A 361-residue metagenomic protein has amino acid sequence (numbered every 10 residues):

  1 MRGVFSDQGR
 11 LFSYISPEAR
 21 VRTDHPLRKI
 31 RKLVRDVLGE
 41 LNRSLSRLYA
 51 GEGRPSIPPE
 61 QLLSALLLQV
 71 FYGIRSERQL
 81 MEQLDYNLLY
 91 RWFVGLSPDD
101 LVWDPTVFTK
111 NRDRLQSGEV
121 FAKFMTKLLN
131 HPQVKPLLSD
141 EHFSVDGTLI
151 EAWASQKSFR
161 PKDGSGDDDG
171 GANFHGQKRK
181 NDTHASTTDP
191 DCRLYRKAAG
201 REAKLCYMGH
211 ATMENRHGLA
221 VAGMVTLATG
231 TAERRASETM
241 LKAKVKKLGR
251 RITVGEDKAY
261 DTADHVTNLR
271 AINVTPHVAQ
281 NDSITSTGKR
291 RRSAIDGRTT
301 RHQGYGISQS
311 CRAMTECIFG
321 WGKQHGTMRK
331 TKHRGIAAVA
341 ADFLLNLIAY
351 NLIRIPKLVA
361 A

Functional and structural regions predicted by a protein language model:
M1-D36, I355-A361: Charged, often Cys/His-bearing segments associated with DNA-binding zinc-finger transcription factors
R2-L11, I30-L137, A152: Basic, low-complexity intrinsically disordered segments
Q8-S13, L41-L45, V107-F108, T188 (+5 more regions): Short acidic (Asp/Glu) and glycine-rich catalytic loops that position anionic groups and cofactors
R22, P26, G53-Q61, Y72 (+9 more regions): Secondary-structure capping and boundary motifs in well-ordered enzyme cores
D36, C317-G320, N346-N351: Short, residue-level hotspots on alpha-helical faces of the histone-fold and other alpha-helical interaction modules
Y72-Q79, H217-L219, G326-R329, Y350-A361: Short helix-capping/linker segments at secondary-structure and domain boundaries
D85, G95-V274, A279-N281, D342 (+2 more regions): Polybasic low-complexity intrinsically disordered regions
G164-D169, N173-F174, K258-A341: Helix-centered, glycine/charged polyanion-binding patches within enzymatic domains that contact phosphate-containing
